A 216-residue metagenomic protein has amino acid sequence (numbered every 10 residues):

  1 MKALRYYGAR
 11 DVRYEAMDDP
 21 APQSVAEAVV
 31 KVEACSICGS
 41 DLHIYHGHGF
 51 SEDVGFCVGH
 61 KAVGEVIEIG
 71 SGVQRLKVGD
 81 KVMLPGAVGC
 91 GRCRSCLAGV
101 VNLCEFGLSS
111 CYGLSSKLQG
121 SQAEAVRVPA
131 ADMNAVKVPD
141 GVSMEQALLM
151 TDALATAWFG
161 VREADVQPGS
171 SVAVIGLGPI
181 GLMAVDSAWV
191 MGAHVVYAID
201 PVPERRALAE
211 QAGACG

Functional and structural regions predicted by a protein language model:
Y7, D19-P20, D53-G59, G113-Q119 (+1 more regions): Short Gly/Pro-enriched turn/cap motifs at secondary-structure boundaries
D11-D19: Short glycine/threonine/proline-enriched tight-turn/helix- or strand-capping micro-motif at secondary-structure
V12, I37, G91, M133 (+3 more regions): Short alpha-helical
D18-C35, H48-L97, P139-G141: Glycine-rich beta-strand-centered segment in the early N-terminal region that forms part of a ligand/cofactor-binding
S40-H46: Cytochrome P450 core scaffold surrounding the K-helix E-X-X-R motif and the conserved "meander" helix-loop region
R92-I175: NAD(P)H dinucleotide-binding glycine-rich loop of Rossmann-like/cofactor-binding domains, especially the beta1-alpha1
D140-G216: Mid-domain Rossmann-like dinucleotide-binding core that forms the NAD(H)/NADP(H) cofactor-binding site
